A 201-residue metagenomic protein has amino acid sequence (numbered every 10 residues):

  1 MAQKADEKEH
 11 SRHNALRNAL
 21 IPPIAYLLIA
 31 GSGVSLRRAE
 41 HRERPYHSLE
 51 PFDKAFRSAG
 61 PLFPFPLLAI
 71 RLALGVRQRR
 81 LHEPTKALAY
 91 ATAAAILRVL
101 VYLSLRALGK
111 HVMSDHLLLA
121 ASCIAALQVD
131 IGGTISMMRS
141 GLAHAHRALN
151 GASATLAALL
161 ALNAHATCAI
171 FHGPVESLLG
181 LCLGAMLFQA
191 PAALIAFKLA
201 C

Functional and structural regions predicted by a protein language model:
M1-C168: Hydrophobic alpha-helical bundle signature of multipass membrane enzymes
H116-C123, A164-A196: Alpha-helical transmembrane segments that form the membrane-embedded catalytic/substrate-binding core of multi-pass
F197-C201: Primarily interfacial, aromatic-capped hydrophobic alpha-helices that serve as membrane anchors
